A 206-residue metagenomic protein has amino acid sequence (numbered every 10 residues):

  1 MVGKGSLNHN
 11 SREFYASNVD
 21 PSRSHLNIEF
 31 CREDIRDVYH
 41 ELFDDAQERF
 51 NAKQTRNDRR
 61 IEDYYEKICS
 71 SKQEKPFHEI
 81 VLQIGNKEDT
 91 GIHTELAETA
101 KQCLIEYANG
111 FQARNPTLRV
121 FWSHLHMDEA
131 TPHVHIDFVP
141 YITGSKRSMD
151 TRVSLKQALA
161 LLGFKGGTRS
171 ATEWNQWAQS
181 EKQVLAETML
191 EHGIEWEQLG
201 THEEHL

Functional and structural regions predicted by a protein language model:
M1-L206: N-terminal nicking endonuclease/strand-transfer module with a His-rich metal-binding environment and a catalytic Tyr
